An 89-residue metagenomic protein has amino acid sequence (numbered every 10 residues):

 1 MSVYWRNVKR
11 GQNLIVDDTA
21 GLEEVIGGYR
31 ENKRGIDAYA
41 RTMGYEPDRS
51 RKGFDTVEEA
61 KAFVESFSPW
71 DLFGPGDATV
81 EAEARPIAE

Functional and structural regions predicted by a protein language model:
M1-S2, V80: Charge-dense, intrinsically disordered terminal/linker segments
S2-V8, Y29, F54: Short, exposed beta-strand/loop patches in secreted or surface proteins that constitute
K9-L14: Short, hydrophobic/aromatic-rich segments at coil-to-beta transitions
T19-R49: Short aromatic-glycine-(Arg/Gly/Cys) micro-motifs in beta-strand/loop hairpins
A38-E89: Mixed-charge, Lys/Arg-enriched low-complexity segments
